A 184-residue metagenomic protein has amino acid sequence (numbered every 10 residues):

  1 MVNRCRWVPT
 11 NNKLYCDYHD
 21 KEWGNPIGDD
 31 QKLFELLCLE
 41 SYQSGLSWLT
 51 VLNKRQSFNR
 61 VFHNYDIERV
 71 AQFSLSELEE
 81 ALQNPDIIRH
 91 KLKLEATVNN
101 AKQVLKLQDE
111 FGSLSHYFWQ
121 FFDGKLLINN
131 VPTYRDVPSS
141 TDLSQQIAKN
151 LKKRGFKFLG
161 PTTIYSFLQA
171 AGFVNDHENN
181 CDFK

Functional and structural regions predicted by a protein language model:
M1-K184: HhH-family (HhH-GPD) DNA N-glycosylase catalytic core used in base-excision repair
